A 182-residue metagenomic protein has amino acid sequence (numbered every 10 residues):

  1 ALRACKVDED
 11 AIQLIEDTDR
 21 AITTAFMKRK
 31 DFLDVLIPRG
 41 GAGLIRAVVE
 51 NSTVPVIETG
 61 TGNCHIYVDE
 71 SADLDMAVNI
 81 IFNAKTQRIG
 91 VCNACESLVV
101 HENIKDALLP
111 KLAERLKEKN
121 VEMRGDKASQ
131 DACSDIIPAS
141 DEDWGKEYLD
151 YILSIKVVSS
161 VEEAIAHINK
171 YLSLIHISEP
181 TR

Functional and structural regions predicted by a protein language model:
A1-S71: Rossmann-like NAD(P) dinucleotide-binding subdomain of oxidoreductase/dehydrogenase enzymes
K30, C92, K170-S173: Alpha-helix termination/capping residues and helix-transition junctions
L36, H101, A164: Residue-level signal for inorganic ion chemistry
L44-D150: ALDH superfamily catalytic-core signature
G145-I152, Y171-I175: Conserved glycine-rich beta-strand-loop-beta hairpin in the small C-terminal domain of fold type I
S160-V161: Catalytic core of tubulin tyrosine ligase-like
H167-N169, R182: Mature, solvent-exposed C-terminal subdomains and processed small-chain segments of exported/organellar
I175-T181: Residue-level detector of conserved catalytic or cofactor/ligand-binding positions in enzyme active sites
